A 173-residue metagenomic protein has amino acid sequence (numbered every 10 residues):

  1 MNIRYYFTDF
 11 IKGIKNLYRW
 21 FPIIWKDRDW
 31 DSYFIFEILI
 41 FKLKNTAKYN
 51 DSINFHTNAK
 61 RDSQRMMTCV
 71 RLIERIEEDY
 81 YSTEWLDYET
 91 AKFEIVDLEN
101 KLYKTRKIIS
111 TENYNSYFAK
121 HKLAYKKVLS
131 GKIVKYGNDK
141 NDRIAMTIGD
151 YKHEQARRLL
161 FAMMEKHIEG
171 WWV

Functional and structural regions predicted by a protein language model:
M1-G170: Long, non-globular targeting/processing and low-complexity regions
